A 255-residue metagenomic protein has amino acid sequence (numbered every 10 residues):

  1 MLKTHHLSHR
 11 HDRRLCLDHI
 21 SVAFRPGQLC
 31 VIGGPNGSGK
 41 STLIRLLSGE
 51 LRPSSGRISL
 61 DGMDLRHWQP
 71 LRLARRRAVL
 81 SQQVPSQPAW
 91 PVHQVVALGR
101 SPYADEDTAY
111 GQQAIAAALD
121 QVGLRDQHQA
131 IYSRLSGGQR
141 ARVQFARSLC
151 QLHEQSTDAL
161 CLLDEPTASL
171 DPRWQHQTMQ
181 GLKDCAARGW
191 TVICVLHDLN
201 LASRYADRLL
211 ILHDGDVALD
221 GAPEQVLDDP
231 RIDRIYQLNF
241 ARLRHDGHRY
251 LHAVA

Functional and structural regions predicted by a protein language model:
G33-P35: The feature captures the beta-strand-to-loop junction immediately N-terminal to the Walker
S48: Helix-to-loop junction immediately C-terminal to a conserved catalytic motif
G56-D64: Conserved ABC transporter NBD signature motif
Y110-Q127, L149: Conserved ABC ATPase "signature" region
I131-L135, Q139: Conserved ABC ATPase signature
I235-A255: ABC ATPase nucleotide-binding domains
